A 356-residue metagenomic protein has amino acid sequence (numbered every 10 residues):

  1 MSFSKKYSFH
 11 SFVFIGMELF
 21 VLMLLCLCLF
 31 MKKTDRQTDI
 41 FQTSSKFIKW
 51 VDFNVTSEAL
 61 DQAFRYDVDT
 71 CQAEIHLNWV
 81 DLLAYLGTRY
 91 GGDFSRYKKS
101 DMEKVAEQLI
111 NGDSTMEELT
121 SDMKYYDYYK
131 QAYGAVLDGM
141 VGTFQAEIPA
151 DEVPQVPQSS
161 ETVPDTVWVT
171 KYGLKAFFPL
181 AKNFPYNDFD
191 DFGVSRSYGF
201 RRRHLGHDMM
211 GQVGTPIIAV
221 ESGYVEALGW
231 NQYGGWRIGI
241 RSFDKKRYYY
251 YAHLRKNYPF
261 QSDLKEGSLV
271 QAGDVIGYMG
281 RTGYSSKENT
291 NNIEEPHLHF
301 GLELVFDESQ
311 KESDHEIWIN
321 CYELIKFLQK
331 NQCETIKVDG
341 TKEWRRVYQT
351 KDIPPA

Functional and structural regions predicted by a protein language model:
S2-M140: Cationic-aromatic interfacial patches
Y125-W236, A272, L328-A356: Surface-exposed, glycine-biased beta-strand/turn segments
D208, Q271-A272, G277-Y278, H297-E303: Active-site scaffold segments
G214, F243-K245, K256, E303-D307: Solvent-exposed coil/turn segments that connect beta secondary-structure elements in extracytoplasmic/periplasmic
V220-Q261, K287-N291, E295: Zn2+-dependent peptidoglycan hydrolase active-site motif and core
R237-I240, V270-E288: Short hydrophobic beta/alpha edge segments that flank linear recognition/processing sites
Q261-V270: Acidic, glycine-anchored pre-beta loop/turn
T290-A356: Acidic, glycine-rich catalytic/binding loops that coordinate metals and/or anionic ligands
